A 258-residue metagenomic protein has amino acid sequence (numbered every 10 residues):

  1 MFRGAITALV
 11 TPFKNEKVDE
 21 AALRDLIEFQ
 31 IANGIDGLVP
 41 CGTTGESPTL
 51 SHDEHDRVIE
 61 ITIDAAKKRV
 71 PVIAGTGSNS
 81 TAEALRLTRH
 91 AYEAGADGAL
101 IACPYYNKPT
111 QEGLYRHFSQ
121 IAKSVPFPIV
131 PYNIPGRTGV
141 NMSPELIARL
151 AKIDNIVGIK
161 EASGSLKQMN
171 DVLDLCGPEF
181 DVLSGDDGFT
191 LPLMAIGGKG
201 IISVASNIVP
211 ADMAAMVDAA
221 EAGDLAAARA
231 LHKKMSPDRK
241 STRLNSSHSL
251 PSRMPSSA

Functional and structural regions predicted by a protein language model:
F2-T7, T11-N141: Active-site beta->alpha loop and helix N-cap motifs at the rims of alpha/beta catalytic domains
A8, C41, A102, A162 (+3 more regions): Conserved residues at the C-terminal ends of beta-strands
K123-S124, R137-S236: Catalytic alpha/beta core domains of metabolic enzymes, predominantly
T242-S247, A258: Conserved small/polar residues in nucleotide/adenosyl-binding loops
L250: Extended, polar beta-sheet/loop recognition surfaces of beta-rich domains that mediate binding to diverse ligands
